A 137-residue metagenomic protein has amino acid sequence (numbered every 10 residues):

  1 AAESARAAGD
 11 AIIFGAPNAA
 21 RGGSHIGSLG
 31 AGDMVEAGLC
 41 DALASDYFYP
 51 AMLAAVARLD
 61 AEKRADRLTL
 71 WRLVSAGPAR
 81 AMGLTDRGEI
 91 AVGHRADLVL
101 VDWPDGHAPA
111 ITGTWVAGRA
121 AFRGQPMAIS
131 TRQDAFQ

Functional and structural regions predicted by a protein language model:
A8-N18, G22-W103: His/Asp/Glu-enriched, well-ordered alpha-helical/loop segment that forms or immediately abuts the divalent-metal
V74-A76, R80, V92-Q137: C-terminal cap of metal-dependent C-N hydrolases
